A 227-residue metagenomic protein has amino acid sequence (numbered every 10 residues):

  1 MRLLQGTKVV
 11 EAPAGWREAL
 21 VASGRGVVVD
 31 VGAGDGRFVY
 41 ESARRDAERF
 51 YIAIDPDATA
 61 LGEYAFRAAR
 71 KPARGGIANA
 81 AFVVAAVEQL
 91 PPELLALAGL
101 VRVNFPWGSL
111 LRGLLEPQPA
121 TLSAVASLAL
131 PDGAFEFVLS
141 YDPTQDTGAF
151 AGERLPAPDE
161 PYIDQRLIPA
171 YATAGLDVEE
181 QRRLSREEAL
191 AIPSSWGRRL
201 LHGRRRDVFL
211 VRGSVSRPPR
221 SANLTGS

Functional and structural regions predicted by a protein language model:
M1-V27, R37-D46: S-adenosyl-L-methionine
G32-G36: Class I SAM-dependent methyltransferase "Motif I" SAM/SAH-binding loop
D57: Conserved SAM/SAH-binding beta-strand->alpha-helix loop
E88-R102: A short acidic, Gly/Pro-enriched loop at the edge of an enzyme's catalytic core that lines a small-molecule cofactor
A98-E116: A short SAM/SAH-binding and catalytic strip from SAM-dependent methyltransferases
P117-P131: A short glycine-rich, Lys/Arg-flanked "PGG" loop and its adjoining helix->strand segment in the class I
D132-L139: Conserved beta-strand signature within the Rossmann-like core of class I S-adenosyl-L-methionine
T147-S227: Class I S-adenosyl-L-methionine
